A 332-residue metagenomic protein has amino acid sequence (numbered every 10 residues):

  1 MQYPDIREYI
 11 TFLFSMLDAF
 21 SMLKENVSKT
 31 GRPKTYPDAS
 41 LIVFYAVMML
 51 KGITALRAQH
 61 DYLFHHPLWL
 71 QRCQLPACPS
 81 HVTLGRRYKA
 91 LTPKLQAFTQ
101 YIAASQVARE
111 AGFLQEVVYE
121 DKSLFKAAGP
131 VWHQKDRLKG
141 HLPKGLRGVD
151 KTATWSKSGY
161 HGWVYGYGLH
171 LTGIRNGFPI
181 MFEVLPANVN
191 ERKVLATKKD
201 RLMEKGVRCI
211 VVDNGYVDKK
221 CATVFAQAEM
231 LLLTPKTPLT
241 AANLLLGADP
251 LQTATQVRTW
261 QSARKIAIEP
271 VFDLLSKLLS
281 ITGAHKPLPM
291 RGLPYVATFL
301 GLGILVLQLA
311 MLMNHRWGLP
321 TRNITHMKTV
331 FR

Functional and structural regions predicted by a protein language model:
Q2-K51: Basic, short loop/linker segments at the boundary and entry of helix-turn-helix/winged-helix-like folds
T30-A39, G159-G162, L288-L300: Structural motif
G31-R32, T237-L245, L319, N323-F331: Arg/Lys-rich, glycine/proline-spaced intrinsically disordered segments in nuclear chromatin/transcription regulators
P33, R86, P93-N214, K219-V224: Polybasic low-complexity intrinsically disordered regions
L56-C73, A104: DNA-recognition alpha helix
R72-T92: Major-groove recognition helix of helix-turn-helix-like DNA-binding domains
N214-H285: Helix-centered, glycine/charged polyanion-binding patches within enzymatic domains that contact phosphate-containing
R258-R332: Basic, amphipathic alpha-helical segments enriched in Lys/Arg and hydrophobic/aromatic residues
